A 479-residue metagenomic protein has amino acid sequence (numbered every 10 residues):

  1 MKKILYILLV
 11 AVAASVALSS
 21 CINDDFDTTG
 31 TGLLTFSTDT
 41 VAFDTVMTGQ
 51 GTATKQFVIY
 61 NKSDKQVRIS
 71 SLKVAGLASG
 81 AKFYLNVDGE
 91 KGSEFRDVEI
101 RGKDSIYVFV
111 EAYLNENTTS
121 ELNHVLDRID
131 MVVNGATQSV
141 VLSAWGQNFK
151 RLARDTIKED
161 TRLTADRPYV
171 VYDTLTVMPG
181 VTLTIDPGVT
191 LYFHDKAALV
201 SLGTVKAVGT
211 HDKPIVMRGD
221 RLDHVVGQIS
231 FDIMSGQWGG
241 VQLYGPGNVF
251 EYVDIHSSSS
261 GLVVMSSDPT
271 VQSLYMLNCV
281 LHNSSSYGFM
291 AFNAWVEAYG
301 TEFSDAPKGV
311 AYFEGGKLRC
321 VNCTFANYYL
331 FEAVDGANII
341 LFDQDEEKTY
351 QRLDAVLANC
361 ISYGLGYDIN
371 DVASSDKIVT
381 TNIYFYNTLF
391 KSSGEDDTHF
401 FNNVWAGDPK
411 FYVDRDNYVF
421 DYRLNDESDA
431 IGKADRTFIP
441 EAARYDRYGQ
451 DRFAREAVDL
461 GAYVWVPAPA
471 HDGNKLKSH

Functional and structural regions predicted by a protein language model:
M1-L8: Bacterial N-terminal signal peptides that target proteins for export
A11-S15: Alpha-helical transmembrane segments
A17-S20: C-terminal motif of bacterial Sec signal peptides marking the signal peptidase cleavage site
I22-D27, L34-T45, Q50-G51, Q56 (+3 more regions): Beta-strand/loop edge motif enriched in small/polar residues
T52-A53, D64-I69: Short acidic/proline- and small/hydrophobic-mixed sequence motifs that coincide with surface turns and coil-to-beta
I59-S63: Asparagine-centered strand-capping/turn motif at beta-strand->loop junctions
V74-E94: Short, solvent-exposed loop/linker segments at beta-strand-coil boundaries, enriched for Pro/Gly and Ser/Thr
